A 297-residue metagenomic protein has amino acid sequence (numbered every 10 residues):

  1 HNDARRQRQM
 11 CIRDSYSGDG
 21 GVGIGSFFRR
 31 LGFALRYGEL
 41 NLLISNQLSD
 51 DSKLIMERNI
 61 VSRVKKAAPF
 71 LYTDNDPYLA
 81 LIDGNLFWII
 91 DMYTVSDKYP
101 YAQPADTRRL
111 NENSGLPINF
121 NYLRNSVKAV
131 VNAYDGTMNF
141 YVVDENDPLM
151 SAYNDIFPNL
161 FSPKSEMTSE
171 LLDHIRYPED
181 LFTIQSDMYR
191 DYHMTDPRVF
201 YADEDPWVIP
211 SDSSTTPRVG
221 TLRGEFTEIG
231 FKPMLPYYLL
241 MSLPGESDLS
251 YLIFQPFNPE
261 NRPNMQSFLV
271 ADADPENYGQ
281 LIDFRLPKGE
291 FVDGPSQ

Functional and structural regions predicted by a protein language model:
H1-I12: Single conserved hydrophobic/aromatic residue that forms the stacking wall/gate of nucleotide- or nucleobase-binding
G21, D51, I55, I82 (+1 more regions): Accessory, solvent-exposed terminal regions and/or long lumenal/extracellular loops of proteins
V22-I24, L31-N46: Extended, well-ordered protein cores
G38-K98: Gly/Pro-rich turn-and-neighbor structural signature
R58, S62, N119-H174: Soluble extramembrane regions of membrane proteins in the secretory/endomembrane system
L71-R124, I209-Y237, Q297: Flexible, glycine/threonine-enriched loop-and-boundary segments that flank and lead into catalytic domains of large
M92-S96, V131, D144-E145, F257: Short, flexible loop/turn elements at secondary-structure junctions
Y101-F140, S267-L281: A short, surface-exposed beta-strand/turn
